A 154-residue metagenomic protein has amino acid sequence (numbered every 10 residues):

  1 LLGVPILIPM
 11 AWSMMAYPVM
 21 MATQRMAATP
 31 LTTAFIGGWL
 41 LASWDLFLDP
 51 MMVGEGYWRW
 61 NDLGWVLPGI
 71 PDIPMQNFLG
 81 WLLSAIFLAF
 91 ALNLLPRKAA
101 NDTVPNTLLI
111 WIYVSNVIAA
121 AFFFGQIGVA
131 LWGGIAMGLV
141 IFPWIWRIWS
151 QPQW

Functional and structural regions predicted by a protein language model:
L1-W154: Aromatic-rich, lipid-facing transmembrane alpha helices and their immediate juxtamembrane interface loops in integral
